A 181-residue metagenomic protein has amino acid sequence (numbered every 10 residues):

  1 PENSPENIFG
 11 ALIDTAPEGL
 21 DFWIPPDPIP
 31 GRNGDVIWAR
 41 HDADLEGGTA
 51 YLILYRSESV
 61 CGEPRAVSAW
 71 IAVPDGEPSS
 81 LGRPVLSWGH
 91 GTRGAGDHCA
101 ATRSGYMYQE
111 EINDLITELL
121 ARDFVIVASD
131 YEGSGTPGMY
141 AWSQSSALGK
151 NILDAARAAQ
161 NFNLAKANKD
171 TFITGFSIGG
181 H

Functional and structural regions predicted by a protein language model:
P1-P78: Catalytic-loop region of hydrolases
L54, V85-W88, V125-D130, F172-G175: Structural recognition of the beta-strand scaffold that forms the well-ordered cores of secreted hydrolase catalytic
S59-R122: Short, surface-exposed "cap/lid" segments of acyl-processing enzymes
V73-G82, R157-S177: Gly/Ser-rich "nucleophile elbow"/oxyanion-hole loop immediately N-terminal to the catalytic nucleophile in hydrolases
G94, Y131-S134: Substrate-binding cleft and catalytic face of glycoside hydrolase catalytic domains, especially the flexible beta-alpha
D114, W142-N163: Alpha/beta-hydrolase active-site loop
G133-A141: Glycine-rich "HGGG/HGxG" loop immediately N-terminal to the catalytic nucleophile of the alpha/beta-hydrolase
K150, G175-H181: Glycine-rich nucleophile elbow surrounding the catalytic serine of serine-hydrolase chemistry
